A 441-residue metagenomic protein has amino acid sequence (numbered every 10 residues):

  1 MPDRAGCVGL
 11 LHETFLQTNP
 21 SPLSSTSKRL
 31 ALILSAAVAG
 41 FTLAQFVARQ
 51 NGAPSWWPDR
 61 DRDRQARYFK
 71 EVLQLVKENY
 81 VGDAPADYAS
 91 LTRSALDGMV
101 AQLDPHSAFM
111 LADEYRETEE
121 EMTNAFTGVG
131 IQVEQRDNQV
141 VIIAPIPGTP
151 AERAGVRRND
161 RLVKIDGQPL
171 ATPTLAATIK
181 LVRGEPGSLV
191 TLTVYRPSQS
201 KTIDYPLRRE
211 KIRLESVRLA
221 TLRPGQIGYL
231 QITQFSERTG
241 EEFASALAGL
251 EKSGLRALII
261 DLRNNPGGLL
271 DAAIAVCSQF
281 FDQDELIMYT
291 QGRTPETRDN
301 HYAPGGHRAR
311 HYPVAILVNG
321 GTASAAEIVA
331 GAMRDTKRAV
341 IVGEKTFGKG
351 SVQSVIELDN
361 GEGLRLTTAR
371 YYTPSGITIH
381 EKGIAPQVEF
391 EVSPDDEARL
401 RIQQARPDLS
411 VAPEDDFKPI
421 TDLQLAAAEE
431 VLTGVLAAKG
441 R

Functional and structural regions predicted by a protein language model:
F15-S107, V140, V431, V435-R441: Terminal targeting/pro-maturation regions of precursor/exported proteins
N19-P20, R60-D61, Q65, N79 (+4 more regions): Cleft-lining beta-strand/loop regions that shape enzyme active-site pockets
V72, A95, I131, L192 (+5 more regions): Residue-level signature of catalytic and energy-coupling elements of molecular machines, predominantly ATP/GTP-dependent
K77-I143, L189-T191, Y195-L219, L423-L432 (+1 more regions): Extended, small/polar residue-biased N-terminal targeting/export presequences and adjacent propeptide/linker tracts
G363, R370-R441: Conserved functional hotspot residues or short segments at active or partner-binding sites across diverse domains
